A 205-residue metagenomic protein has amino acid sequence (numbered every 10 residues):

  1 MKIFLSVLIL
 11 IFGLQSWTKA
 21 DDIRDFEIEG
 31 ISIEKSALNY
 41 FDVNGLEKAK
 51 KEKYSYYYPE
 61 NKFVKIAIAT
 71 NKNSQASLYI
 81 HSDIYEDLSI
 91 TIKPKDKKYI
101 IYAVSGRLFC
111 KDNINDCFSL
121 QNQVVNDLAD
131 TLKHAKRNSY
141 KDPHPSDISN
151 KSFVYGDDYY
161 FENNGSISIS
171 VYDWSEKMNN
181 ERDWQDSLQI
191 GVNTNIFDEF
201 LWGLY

Functional and structural regions predicted by a protein language model:
F4-Q15: Sec-dependent N-terminal signal peptides
K19-K65, K98-Y205: Non-cytosolic coordination micro-motifs
T70-I100: Compositionally biased P/S/T/G-rich terminal and signal peptide-adjacent segments that lie outside catalytic cores
